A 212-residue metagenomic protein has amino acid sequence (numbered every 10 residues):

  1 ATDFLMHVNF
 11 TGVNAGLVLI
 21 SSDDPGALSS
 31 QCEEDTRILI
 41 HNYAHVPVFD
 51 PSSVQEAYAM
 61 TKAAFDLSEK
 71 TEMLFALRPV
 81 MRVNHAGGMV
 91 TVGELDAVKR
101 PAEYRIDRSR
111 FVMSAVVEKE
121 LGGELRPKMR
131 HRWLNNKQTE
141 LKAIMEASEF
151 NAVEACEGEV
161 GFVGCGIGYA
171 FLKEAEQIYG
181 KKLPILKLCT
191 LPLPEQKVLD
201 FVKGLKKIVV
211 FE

Functional and structural regions predicted by a protein language model:
A1-E69: Thiamine diphosphate
P51-E212: Flexible, low-complexity linker and terminal segments
